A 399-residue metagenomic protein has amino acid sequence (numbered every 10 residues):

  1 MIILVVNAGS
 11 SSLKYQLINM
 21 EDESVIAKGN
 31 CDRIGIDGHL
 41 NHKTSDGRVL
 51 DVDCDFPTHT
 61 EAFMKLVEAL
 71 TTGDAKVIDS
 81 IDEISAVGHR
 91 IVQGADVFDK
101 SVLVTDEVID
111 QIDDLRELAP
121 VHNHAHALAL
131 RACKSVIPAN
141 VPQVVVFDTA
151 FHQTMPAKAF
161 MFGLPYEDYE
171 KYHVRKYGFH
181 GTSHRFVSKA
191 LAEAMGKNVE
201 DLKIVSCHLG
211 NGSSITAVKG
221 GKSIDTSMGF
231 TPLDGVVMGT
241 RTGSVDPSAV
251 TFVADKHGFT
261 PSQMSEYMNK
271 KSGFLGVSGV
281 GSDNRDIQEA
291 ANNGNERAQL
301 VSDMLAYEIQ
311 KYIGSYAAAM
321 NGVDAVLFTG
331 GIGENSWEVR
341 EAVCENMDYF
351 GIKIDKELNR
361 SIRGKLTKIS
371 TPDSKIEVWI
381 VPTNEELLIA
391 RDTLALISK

Functional and structural regions predicted by a protein language model:
M1-L4: Extreme N-terminal starter segment of soluble prokaryotic enzymes
G9, H89-V92, L209, V323 (+1 more regions): Glycine-rich beta-strand-to-loop/alpha-helix junction loops that act as flexible
S12-F56: Short glycine-rich, Thr/Ser-proximal phosphate-binding strand/loop in the N-terminal lobe of ATP-dependent enzymes
A69-S85, L191-N198, I313-D324: Phosphate/pyrophosphate-binding loops at sites that engage ATP/ADP/AMP, CoA/4′-phosphopantetheine, polyphosphate
L70, K76-H122, P142-V144, A150-A159: Short beta-strand-loop/turn "lid" adjacent to the catalytic site in phosphate-handling enzymes
F151-K256: Glycine-rich phosphate-binding loop of actin/hexokinase-like ATP-binding domains
E266, G273-V277, N284-A319: Adenine-nucleotide phosphate-binding core of ATP-dependent small-molecule kinases
W337, E341-E385: Conserved phosphate-binding/catalytic loops in two-lobed NTP-binding clefts
